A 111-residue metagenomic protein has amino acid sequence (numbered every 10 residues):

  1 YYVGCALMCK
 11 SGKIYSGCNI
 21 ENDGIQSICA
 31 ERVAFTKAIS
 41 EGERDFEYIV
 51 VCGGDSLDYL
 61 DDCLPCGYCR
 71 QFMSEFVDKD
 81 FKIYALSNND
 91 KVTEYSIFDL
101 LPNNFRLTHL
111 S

Functional and structural regions predicted by a protein language model:
Y2-C9, Y84: Short beta-strand scaffold segments in enzyme catalytic cores
S16-H109: Zn2+-dependent cytidine deaminase-like catalytic core
